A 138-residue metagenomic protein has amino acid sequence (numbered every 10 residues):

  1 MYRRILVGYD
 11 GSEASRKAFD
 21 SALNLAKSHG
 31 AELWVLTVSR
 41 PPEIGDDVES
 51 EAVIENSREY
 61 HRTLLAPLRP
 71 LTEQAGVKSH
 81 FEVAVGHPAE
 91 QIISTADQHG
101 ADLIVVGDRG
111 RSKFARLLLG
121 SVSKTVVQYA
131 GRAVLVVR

Functional and structural regions predicted by a protein language model:
R3-E49: Small/aliphatic-rich secondary-structure junction motif
N24, S94-R138: Gly/Ser-rich helix-loop-strand patches that form or flank binding pockets for ribonucleotide-derived cofactors
A31-E32, V77, A101, R132: Short glycine/serine/threonine/alanine-rich loop segments
W34, H80, L135: Conserved beta-strand positions in the Rossmann-like core of class I SAM-dependent methyltransferases
S39, V83-H87, R109: Short beta->alpha linker loops
P42-E43, A89, K113: Generic structural signal for helix capping and beta-alpha/helix-loop junctions
A52-T63: A short acidic, glycine-rich active-site loop that binds or catalyzes chemistry on phosphate/adenosine moieties
P70-I104: Structural beta-alpha unit
